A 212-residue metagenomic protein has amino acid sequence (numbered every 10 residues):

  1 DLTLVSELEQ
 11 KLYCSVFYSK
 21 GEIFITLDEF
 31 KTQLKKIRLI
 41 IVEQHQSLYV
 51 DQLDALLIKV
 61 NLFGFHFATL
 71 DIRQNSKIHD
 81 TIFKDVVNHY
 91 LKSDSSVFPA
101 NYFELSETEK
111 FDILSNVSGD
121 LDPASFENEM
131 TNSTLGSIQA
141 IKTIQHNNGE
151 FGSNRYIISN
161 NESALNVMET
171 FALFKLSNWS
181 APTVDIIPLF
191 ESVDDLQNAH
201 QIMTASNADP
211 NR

Functional and structural regions predicted by a protein language model:
D1-N147: Extended, charge-enriched "interface" segments that sit outside catalytic cores
V60, T69-D71, N116-R212: Conserved alpha/beta-domain cores
